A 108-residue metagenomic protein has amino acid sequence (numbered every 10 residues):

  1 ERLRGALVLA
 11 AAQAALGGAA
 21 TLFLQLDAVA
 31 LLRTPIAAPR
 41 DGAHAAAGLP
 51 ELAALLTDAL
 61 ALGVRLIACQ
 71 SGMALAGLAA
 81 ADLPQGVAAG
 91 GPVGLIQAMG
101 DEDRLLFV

Functional and structural regions predicted by a protein language model:
E1-R4: Short, glycine-rich nucleotide/cofactor-binding loops
A14-A15, L60, M99-G100: Anion (oxyanion) recognition and catalysis
A20-L26, L66-Q70: Short internal beta-strands
L26-A30, M73-A74: Acidic, glycine-rich active-site loops and adjacent beta-strand->loop/helix elements that engage anionic groups
A28-D41: N-terminal beta-loop-helix "entrance" segment that forms/cooperates in small-molecule cofactor or anionic ligand
P39-A68: A glycine-rich helix N-cap at a beta->alpha junction
A76-G77, D82-L83, V87-V108: Short terminal interaction segments
